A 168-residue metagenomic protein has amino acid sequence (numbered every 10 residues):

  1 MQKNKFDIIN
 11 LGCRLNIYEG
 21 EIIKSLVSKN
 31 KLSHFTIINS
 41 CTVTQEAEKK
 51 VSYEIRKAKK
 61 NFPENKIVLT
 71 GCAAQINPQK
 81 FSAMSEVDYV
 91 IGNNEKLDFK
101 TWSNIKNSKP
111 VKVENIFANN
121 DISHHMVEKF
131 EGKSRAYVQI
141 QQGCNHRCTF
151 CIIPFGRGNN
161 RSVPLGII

Functional and structural regions predicted by a protein language model:
M1-I168: Proteins enriched for Cys/Gly/acidic motifs involved in redox and nucleic-acid/cofactor modification
